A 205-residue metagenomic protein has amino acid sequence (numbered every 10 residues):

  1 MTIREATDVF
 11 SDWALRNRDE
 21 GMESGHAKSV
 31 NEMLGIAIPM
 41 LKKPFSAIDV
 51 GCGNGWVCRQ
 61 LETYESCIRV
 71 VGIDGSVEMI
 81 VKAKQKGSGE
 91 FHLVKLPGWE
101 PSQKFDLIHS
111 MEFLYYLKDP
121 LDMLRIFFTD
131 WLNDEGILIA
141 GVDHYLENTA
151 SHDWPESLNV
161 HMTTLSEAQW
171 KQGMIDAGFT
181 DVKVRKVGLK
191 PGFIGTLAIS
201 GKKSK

Functional and structural regions predicted by a protein language model:
M1-M40, L146-E147: Conserved class I S-adenosyl-L-methionine
I48-G98: Class I SAM-dependent methyltransferase SAM/SAH-binding core
H109: A conserved beta-strand element that flanks and buttresses the S-adenosyl-L-methionine
L121-D134: A short glycine-rich, Lys/Arg-flanked "PGG" loop and its adjoining helix->strand segment in the class I
E135-D143: Conserved beta-strand signature within the Rossmann-like core of class I S-adenosyl-L-methionine
D143-H161: Short, glycine-/aromatic-enriched active-site segment of Class I SAM-dependent methyltransferases
M162-G178: Short alpha-helix
K186-K205: Core SAM-dependent methyltransferase catalytic element
